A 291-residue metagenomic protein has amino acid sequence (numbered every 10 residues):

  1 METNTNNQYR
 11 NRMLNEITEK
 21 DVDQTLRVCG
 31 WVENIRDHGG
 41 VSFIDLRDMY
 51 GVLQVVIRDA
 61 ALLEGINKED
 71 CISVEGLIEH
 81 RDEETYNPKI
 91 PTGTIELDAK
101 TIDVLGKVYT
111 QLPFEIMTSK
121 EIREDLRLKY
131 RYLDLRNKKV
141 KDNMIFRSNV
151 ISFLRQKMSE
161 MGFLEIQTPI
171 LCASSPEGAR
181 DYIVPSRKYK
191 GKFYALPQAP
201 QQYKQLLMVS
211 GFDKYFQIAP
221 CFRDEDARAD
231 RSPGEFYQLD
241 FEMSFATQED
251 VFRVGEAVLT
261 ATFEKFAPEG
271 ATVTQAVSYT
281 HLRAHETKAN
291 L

Functional and structural regions predicted by a protein language model:
M1-R283: Class II aminoacyl-tRNA synthetase catalytic cores and aaRS-like
H281, K288-L291: Single conserved hydrophobic/aromatic residue that forms the stacking wall/gate of nucleotide- or nucleobase-binding
